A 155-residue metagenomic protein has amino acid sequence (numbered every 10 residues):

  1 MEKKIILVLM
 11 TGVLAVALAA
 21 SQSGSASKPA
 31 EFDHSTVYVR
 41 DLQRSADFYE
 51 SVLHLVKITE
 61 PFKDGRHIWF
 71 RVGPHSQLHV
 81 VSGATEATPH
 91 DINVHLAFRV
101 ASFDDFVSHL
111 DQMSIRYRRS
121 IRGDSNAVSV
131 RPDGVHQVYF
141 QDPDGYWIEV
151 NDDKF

Functional and structural regions predicted by a protein language model:
M1-L9: Bacterial N-terminal signal peptides that target proteins for export
V8-A17: Bacterial N-terminal signal peptides
A19-Q43, V94-F98, D153-F155: N-terminal beta-strand motif that seeds the catalytic metal site of vicinal oxygen chelate
V37-Q77: Core segments of cupin and vicinal oxygen chelate
D41-Q43, L96-D144, F155: Vicinal oxygen chelate
D64, I92, G134: Exposed loop/turn and edge beta-strand positions of beta-sandwich/beta-sheet ligand-binding modules
H67-D111: Mid-chain, structured segments of secreted extracytoplasmic proteins
